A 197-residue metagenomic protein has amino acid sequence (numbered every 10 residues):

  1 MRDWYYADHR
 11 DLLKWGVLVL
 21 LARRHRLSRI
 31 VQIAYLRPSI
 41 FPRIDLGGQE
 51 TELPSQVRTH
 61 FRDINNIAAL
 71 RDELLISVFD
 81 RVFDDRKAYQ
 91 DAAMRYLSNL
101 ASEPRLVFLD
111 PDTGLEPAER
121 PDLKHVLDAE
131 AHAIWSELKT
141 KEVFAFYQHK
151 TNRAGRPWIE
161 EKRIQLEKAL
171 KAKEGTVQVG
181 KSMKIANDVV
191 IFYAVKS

Functional and structural regions predicted by a protein language model:
M1-S197: Class I S-adenosyl-L-methionine-dependent methyltransferase catalytic core
